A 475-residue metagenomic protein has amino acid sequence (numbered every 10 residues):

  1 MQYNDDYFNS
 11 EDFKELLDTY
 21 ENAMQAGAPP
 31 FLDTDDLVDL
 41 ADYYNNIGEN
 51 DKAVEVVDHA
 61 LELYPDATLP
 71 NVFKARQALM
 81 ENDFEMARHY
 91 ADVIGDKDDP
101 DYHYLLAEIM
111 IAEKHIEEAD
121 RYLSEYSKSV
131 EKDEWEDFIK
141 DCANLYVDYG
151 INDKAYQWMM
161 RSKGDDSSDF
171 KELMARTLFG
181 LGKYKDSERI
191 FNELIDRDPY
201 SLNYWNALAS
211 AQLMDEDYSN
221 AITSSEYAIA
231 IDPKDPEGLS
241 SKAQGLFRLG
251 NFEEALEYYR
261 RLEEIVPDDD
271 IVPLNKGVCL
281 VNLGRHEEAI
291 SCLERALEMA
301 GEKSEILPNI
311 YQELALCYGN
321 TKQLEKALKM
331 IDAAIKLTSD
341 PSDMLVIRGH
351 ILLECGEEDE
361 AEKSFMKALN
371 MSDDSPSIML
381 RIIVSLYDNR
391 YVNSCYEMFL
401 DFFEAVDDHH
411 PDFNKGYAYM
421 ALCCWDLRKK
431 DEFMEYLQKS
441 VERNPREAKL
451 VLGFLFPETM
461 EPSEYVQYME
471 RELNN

Functional and structural regions predicted by a protein language model:
D35, T68-L69, D101, E134-D137 (+9 more regions): Start-of-helix register in tetratricopeptide repeats
N46, M80, A112, L145-D148 (+9 more regions): Register position in tetratricopeptide repeats
A60, A91-I94, Y126, M159-S162 (+8 more regions): Canonical positions in the second alpha-helix
P65, K97-D99, E131-D133, D165-S167 (+10 more regions): Short coil turns that delineate tetratricopeptide repeat
